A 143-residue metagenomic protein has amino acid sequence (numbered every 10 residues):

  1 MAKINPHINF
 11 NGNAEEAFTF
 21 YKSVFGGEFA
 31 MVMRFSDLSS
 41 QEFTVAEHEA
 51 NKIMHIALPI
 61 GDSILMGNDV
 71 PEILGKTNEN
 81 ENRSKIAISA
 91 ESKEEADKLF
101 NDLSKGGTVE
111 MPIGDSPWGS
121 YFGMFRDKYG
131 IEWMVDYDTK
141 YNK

Functional and structural regions predicted by a protein language model:
M1-M111, M124-K143: Glyoxalase I/VOC metalloenzyme domain signal
K52, P117-S120: Short, small/polar residue-rich loop motifs at catalytic or cofactor-binding pockets
